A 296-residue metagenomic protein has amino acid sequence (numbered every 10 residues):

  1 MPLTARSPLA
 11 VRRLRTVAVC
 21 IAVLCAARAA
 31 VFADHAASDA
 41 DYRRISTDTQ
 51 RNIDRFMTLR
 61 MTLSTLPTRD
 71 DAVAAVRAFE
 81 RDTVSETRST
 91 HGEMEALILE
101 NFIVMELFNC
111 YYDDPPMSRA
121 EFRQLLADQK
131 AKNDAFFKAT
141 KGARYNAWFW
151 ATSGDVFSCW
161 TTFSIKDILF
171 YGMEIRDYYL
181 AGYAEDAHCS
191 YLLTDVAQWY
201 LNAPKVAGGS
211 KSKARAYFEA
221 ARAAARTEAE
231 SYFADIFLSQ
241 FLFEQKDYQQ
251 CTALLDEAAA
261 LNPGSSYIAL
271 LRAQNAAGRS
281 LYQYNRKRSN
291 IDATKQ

Functional and structural regions predicted by a protein language model:
I45-M61, S89-D113, A143-F163, H188-N202 (+1 more regions): Amphipathic alpha-helical repeat scaffolds of TPR domains
K141-R144, A187, R226-A229, P263: Short coil turns that delineate tetratricopeptide repeat
T194, Q198-R226: Alpha-helical adaptor scaffolds
E244, T252, G264-Q296: Terminal, low-structured helical/coil segments at or just beyond the last alpha-helical repeat
